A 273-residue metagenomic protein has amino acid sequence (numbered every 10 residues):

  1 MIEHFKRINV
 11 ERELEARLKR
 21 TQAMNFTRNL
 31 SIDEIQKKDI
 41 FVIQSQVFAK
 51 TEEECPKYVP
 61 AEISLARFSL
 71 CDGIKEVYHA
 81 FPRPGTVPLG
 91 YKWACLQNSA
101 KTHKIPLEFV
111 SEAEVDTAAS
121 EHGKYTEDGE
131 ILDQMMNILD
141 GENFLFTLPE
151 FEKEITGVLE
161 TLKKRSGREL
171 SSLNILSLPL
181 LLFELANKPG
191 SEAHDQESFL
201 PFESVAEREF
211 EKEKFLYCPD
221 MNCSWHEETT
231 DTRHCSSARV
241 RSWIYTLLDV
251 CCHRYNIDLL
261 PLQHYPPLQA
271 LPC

Functional and structural regions predicted by a protein language model:
M1, L14-L18, A113-T126, C273: Polar low-complexity intrinsically disordered regions
M1-I43, F81, A94-C95: N-terminal accessory regions of nucleic-acid-interacting proteins
I2-N9, F41, A118, E127-D128 (+2 more regions): Short, structured coil/loop segments at alpha-helix boundaries
M24-R28, S45, A49-T51, E130: Short alpha-helical segments and helix-capping/turn motifs at coil-helix boundaries
E34-D72: Gly/Thr-rich phosphate-binding beta-strand-loop-beta motif of the actin/hexokinase/Hsp70
T51-V59, Y91, E154-T161: A short acidic (Asp/Glu
P56, I63-E150: Conserved non-catalytic scaffold segment of RNase H-like nuclease domains
G73, Y78, T86-V87, D133-C273: Metal-dependent phosphoesterase core characteristic of DEDDh/y 3'-5' exonuclease domains
